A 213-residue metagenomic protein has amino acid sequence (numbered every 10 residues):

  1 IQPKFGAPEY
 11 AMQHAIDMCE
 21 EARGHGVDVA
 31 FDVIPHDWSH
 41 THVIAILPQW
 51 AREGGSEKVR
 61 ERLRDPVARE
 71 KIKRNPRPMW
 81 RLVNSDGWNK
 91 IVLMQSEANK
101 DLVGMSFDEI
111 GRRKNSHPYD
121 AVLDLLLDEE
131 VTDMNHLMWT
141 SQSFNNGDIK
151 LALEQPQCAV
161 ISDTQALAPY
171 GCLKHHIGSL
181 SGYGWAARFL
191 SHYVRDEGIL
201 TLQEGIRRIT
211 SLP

Functional and structural regions predicted by a protein language model:
I1-G198: Active-site neighborhoods of metal-dependent hydrolases
D120-L126, L202-S211: Short, well-structured alpha-helical segments that form the helix of a local strand-helix-strand
I149-K150, T210-P213: Structural signature of the urease/amidohydrolase superfamily beta/alpha-barrel
